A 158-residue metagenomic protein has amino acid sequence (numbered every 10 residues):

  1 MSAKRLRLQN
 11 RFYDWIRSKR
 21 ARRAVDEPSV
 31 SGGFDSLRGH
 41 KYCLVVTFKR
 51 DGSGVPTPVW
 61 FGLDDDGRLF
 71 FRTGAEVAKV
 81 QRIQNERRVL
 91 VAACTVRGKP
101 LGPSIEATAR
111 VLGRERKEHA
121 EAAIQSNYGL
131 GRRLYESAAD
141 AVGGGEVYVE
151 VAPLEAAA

Functional and structural regions predicted by a protein language model:
M1-C43: Extreme N-terminal tail/first-helix region
A3-R5, R50-D51, E118: Alpha-helical interaction segments
R7-N10, W15, A75-Y148, A152-L154: Short, structured beta-strand-loop surface elements
S29-G32, P56-P58, E76-A78, Y135-S137: A generic local structural motif
V30-D35, V46-K49, V77-A78, V96-R97: Intrinsically disordered, low-complexity segments enriched in polar/charged residues with Gly/Pro, especially when
G32, V45-D51, R133-A139: Short helix-to-loop capping/linker segments positioned immediately adjacent to catalytic or ligand/cofactor-binding
H40-A75, V89-A93, G102-I105: Short beta-strand segments
A156-A158: Short, charged/polar, Gly/Pro-enriched secondary-structure boundary elements
